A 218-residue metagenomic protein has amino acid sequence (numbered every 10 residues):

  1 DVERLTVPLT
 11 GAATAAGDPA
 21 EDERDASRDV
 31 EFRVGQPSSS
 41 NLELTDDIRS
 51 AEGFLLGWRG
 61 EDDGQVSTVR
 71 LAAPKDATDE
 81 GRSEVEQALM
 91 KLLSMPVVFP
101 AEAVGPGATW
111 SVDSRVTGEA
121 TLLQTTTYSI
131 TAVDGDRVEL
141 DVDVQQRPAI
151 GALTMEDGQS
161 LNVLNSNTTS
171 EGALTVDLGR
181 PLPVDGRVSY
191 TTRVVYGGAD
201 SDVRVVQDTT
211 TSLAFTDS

Functional and structural regions predicted by a protein language model:
D1-D47, V112-S218: Acidic, serine/threonine-rich low-complexity disordered tracts
E21-D22, D63-T68, L93-A101, E139-Q146: Short low-complexity stretches enriched in small and charged residues
S39-E84: Hydrophobic alpha-helical segments and helix pairs
G60, A103, V176-D177: Hydrophobic alpha-helical segments, especially N-terminal targeting/anchoring helices
P74, T78-K91, G105, G151 (+3 more regions): Amphipathic, alpha-helical segments enriched in basic
D76-A132: Extracytoplasmic beta-rich ectodomain segments of secreted or membrane-anchored proteins
